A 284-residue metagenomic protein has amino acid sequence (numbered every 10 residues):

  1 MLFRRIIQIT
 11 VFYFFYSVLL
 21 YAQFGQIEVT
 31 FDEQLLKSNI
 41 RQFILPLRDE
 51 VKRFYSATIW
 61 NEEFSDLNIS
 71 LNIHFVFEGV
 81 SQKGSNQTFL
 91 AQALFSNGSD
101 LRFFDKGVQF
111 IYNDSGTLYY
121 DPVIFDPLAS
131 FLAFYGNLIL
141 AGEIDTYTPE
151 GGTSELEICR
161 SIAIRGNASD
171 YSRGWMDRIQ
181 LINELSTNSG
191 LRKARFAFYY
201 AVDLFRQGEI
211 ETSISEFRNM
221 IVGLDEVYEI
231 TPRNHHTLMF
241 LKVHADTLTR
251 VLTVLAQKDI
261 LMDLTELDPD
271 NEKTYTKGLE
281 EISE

Functional and structural regions predicted by a protein language model:
M1-R5: N-terminal secretory signal peptides that target proteins for export/translocation
Q8-V18: Bacterial N-terminal signal peptides
Q23-L90, D100-F103: Start-of-domain marker
T30, R218-E284: A cross-kingdom marker for long, charged
K52-W60, N137, A141-D145, T249 (+1 more regions): Sec-exported extracytoplasmic/periplasmic mature domains
S85-E184: Acidic/His-rich structured neighborhood in mature extracellular/periplasmic domains
E155-F240: Flexible, glycine-rich surface segments
